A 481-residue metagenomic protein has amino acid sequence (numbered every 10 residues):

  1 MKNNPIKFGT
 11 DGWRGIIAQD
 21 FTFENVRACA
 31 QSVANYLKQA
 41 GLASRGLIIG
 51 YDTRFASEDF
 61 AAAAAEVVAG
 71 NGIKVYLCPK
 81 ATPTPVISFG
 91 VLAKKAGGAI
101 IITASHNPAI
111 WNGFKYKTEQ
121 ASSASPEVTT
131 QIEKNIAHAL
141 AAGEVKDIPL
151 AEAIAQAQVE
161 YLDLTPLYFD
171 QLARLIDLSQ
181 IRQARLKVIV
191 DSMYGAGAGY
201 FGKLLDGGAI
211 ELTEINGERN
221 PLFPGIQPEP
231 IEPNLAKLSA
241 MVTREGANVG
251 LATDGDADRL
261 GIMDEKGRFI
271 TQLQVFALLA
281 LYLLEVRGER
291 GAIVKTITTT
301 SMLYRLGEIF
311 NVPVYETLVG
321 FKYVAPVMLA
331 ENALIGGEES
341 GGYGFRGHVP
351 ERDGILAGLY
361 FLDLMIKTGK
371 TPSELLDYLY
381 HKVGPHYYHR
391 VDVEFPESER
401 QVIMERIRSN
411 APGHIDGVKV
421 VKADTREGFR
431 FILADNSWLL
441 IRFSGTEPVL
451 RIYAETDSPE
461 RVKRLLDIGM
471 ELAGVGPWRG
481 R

Functional and structural regions predicted by a protein language model:
M1-N3, N112-E245: Gly/Ser/Thr-enriched, mixed-charge loops and adjacent short helices that form phosphate/oxyanion-binding elements
M1-N71, G97, I154-V188: An N-terminal, well-structured beta->alpha segment
F8-G9, I49-Y51, V75-K80, I101-I102 (+8 more regions): General beta-strand structural signal in soluble alpha/beta enzymes
D11, I49, I87, I100 (+12 more regions): Buried hydrophobic positions in well-ordered alpha/beta secondary-structure cores of metabolic enzymes
N35, A43-W111, K203-M263: N-terminal small/polar loop signature for handling phosphorylated ligands or for N-terminal nucleophile
P79, K134-Y168, E265-G337, G344-F345: Proline/glycine-rich low-complexity loops and linkers
I100, G113-I132, D258-E285, G337 (+1 more regions): Glycine-rich phosphate-binding loop of actin/hexokinase-like ATP-binding domains
N248-V249, E285, E289-R481: Phosphate-binding and adjacent anionic-ligand microenvironments
